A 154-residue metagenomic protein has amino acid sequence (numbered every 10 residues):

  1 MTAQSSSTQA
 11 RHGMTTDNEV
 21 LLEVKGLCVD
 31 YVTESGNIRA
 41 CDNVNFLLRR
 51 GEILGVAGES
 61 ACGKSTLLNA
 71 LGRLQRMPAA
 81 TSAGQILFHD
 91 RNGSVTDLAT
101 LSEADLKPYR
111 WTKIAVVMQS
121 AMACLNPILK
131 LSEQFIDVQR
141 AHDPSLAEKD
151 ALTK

Functional and structural regions predicted by a protein language model:
T2-K154: ABC transporter nucleotide-binding domains
